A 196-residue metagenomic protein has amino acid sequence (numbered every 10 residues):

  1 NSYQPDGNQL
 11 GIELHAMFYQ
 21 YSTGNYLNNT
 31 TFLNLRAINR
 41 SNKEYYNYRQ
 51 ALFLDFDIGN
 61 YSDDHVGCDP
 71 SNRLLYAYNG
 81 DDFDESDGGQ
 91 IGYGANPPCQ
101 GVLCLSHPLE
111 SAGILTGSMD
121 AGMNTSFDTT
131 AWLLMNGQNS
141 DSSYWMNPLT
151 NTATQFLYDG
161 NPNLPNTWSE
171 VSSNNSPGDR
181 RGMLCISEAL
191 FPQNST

Functional and structural regions predicted by a protein language model:
N1-N34: Extended, loop-rich substrate-binding clefts of extracytoplasmic carbohydrate-active enzymes
L10-I12, E44-Y48: Outer-envelope beta-barrel architecture signal
R36-E44: Asparagine-centered strand-capping/turn motif at beta-strand->loop junctions
Y46-G178: Glycine-rich (often Gly-Gly/Gly-Pro-rich) flexible segments and glycine-rich loop motifs, frequently accented by
R181-S187: Short alpha-helix capping/helix-loop boundary micro-motifs
F191-T196: Short Pro-Gly-centered flexible turn/kink motifs
